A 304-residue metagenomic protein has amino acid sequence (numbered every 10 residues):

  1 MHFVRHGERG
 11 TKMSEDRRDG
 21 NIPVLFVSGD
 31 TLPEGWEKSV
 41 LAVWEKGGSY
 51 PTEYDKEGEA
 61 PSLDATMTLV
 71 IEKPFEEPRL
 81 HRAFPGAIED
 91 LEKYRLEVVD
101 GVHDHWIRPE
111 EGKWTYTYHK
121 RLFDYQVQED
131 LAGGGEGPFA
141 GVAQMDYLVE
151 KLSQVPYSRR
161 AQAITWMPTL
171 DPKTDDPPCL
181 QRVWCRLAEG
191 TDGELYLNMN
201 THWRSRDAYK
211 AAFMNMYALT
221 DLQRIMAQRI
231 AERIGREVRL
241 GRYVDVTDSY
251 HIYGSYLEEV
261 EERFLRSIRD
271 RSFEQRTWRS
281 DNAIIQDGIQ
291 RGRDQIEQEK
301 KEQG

Functional and structural regions predicted by a protein language model:
H2-G304: Terminal, non-catalytic protein-protein interaction segments that mediate quaternary/complex assembly
